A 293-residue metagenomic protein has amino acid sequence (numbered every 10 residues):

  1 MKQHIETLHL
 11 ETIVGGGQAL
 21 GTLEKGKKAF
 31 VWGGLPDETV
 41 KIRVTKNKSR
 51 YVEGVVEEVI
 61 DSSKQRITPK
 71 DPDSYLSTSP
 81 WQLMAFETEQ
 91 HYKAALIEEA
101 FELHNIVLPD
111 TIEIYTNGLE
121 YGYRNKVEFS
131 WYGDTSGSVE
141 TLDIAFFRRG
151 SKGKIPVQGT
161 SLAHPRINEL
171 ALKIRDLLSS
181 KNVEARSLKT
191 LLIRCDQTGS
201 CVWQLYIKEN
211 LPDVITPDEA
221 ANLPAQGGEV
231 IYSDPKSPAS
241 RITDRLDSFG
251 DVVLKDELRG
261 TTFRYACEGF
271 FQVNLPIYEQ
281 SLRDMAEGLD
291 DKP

Functional and structural regions predicted by a protein language model:
M1-P293: Accessory RNA-recognition modules of RNA-modification enzymes
